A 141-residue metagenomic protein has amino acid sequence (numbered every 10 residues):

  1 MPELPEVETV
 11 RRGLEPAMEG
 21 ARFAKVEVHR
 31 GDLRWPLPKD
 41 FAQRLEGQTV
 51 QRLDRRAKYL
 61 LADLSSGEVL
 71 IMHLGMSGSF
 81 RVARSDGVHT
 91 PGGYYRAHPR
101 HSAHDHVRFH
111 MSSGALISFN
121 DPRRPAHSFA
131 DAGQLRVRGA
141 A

Functional and structural regions predicted by a protein language model:
M1-E68, H89, A115: Extended, highly charged segments
L70-A141: Phosphate/anion-contacting hairpin/loop surfaces
